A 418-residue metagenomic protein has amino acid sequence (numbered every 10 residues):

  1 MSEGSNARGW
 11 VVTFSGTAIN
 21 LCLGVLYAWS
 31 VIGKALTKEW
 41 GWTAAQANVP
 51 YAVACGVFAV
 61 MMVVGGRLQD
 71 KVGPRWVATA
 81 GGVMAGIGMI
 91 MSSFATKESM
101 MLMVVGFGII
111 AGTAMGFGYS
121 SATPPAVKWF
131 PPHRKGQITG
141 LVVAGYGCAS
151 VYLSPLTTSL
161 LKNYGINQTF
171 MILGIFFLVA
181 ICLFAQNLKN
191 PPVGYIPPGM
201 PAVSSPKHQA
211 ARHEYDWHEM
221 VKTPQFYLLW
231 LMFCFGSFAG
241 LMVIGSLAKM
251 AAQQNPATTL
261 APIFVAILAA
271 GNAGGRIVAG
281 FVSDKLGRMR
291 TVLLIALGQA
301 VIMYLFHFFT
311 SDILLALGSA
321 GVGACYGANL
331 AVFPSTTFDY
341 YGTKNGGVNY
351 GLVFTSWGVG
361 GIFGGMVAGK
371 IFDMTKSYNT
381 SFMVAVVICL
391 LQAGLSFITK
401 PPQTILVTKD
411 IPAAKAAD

Functional and structural regions predicted by a protein language model:
W29-K34, H218-F281: Extracytoplasmic gate region of multi-pass secondary transporters
L36, F117-F130, A328-Y341: Intracellular juxtamembrane helix-capping segments at the cytosolic ends of symmetry-related transmembrane helices
L36-T37, L68-Q69, P155-Y164, A251-A252 (+2 more regions): Interfacial helix-cap and linker-helix signal at transmembrane-aqueous boundaries of multi-pass secondary transporters
M61-P74, R276-G287, F372-D373: Helix-to-loop junctions at the C-terminal end of transmembrane segments in multipass secondary transporters
V83-K97, G298-T310: C-terminal ends and interior cores of transmembrane alpha-helices in multi-pass membrane transporters/permeases
M100-F117, C234, L314-G327: Hydrophobic core of transmembrane alpha-helices in multi-pass small-molecule transporters, especially MFS/SLC-type
F107-A144: Cytoplasmic helix-loop-helix junction between adjacent transmembrane helices in 12-TM secondary transporters
Y146-V193: Helix-loop-helix hairpin linking two adjacent transmembrane segments in secondary transporters
